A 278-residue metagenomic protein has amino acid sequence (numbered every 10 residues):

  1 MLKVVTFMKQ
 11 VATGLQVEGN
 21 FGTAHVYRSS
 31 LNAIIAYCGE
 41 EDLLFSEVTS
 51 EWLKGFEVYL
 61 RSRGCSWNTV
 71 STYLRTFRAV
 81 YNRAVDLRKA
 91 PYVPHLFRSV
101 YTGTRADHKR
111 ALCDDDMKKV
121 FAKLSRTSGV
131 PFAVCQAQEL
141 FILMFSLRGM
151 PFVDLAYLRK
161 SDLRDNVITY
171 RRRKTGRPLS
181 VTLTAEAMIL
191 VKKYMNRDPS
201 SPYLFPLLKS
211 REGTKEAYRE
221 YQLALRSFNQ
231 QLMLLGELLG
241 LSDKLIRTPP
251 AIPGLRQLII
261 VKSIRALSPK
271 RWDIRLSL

Functional and structural regions predicted by a protein language model:
K9-G22, L31-H108, K123-T127: N-terminal core-binding DNA-recognition domain of tyrosine recombinases/integrases
N82-P91, M144-D165, A266-L267: Short, charged phosphate-coordinating catalytic segments
P94-F152: Basic, Lys/Arg- and aromatic-enriched nucleic-acid-binding interface segment
A111, R172-G176, I252, W272-L278: Catalytic-site neighborhood detector that most strongly recognizes the C-terminal catalytic loop/helix of tyrosine
M117-K118, T184-S242: Active-site/catalytic core of tyrosine-dependent DNA strand-transfer enzymes
I142, S146, M150-D154, A251-R275: C-terminal catalytic core of tyrosine-transesterase DNA break-rejoin enzymes
Y157-K193: Conserved tyrosine-mediated DNA breakage-rejoining catalytic core shared by Y-recombinases
S161-V167, S242, S263-L278: Short, polar N-cap/turn motifs at the start of nucleic acid-interacting alpha helices
